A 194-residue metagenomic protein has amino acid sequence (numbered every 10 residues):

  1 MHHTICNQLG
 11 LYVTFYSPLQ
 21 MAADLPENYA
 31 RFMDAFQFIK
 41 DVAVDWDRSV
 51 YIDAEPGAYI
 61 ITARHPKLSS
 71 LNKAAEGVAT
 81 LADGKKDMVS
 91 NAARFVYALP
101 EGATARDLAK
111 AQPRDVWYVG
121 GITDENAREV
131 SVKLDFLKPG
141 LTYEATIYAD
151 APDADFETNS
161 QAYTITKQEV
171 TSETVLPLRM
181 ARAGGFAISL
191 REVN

Functional and structural regions predicted by a protein language model:
M1-Y29, A149: Glycan-recognition surfaces
V13, I60-T62, Y118, S131 (+1 more regions): Generic structural signal for residues positioned in beta-strands
F15-Y16, P113-D115, A181-R182: Short, well-ordered loop/turn elements at secondary-structure boundaries
A22-Y118, D153, T158: Glycan-recognition and catalytic regions of carbohydrate-active enzymes
S69-V78, D83-T104, L108, D124-N194: C-terminal beta-sandwich/jelly-roll accessory domains of carbohydrate-active enzymes
G120-I122: Short edge beta-strand/loop segments characteristic of extracellular beta-sandwich folds
